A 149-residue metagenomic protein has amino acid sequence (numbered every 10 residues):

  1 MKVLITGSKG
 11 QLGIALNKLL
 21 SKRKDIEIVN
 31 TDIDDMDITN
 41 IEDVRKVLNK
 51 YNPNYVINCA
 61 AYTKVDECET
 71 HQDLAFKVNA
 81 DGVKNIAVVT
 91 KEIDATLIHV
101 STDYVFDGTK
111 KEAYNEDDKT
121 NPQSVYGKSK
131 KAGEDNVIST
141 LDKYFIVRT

Functional and structural regions predicted by a protein language model:
K2-K22: N-terminal Rossmann NAD(P)H-binding glycine-rich loop of SDR-like oxidoreductase domains
T6, T31, V56-A60, L97-T102 (+2 more regions): SDR active-site strand-loop-helix element
G13, V65-D66, F106-G108: Glycine/Thr-rich phosphate-binding loops of Rossmann-like dinucleotide-binding domains
A15, L19, V89, N136: Rossmann-fold NAD(P)-dependent oxidoreductase module
E27-K46: Adenosine-cofactor binding site in Rossmann-like domains, unifying the SAM/SAH pocket of S-adenosylmethionine-dependent
I41-V78: NAD(P)H-binding glycine-rich loop region in Rossmannoid oxidoreductase-like domains and their noncatalytic homologs
T70, K77, G82-N85, V105-V147: Catalytic helix-loop patch of NAD(P)-dependent Rossmann-fold dehydrogenases
E92-T96: A short helix->loop->beta-strand "cap" motif at the edges of active sites that frequently abuts
